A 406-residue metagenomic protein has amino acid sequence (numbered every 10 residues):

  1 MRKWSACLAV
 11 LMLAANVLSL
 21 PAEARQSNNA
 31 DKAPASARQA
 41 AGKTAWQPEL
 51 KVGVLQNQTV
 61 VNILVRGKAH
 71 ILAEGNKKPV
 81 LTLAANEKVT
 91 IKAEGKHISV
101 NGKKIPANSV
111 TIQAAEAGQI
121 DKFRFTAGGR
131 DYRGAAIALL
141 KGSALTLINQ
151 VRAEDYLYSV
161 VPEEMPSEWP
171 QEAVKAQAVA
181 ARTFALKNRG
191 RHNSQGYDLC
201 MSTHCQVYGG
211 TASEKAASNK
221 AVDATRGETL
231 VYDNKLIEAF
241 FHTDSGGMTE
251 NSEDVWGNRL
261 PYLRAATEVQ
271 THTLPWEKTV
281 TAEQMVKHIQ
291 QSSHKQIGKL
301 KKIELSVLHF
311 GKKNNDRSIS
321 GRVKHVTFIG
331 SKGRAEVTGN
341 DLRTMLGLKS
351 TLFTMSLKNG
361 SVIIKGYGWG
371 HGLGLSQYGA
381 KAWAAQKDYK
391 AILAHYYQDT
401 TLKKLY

Functional and structural regions predicted by a protein language model:
M1-Y406: Conserved, single-site charged/polar hotspot
